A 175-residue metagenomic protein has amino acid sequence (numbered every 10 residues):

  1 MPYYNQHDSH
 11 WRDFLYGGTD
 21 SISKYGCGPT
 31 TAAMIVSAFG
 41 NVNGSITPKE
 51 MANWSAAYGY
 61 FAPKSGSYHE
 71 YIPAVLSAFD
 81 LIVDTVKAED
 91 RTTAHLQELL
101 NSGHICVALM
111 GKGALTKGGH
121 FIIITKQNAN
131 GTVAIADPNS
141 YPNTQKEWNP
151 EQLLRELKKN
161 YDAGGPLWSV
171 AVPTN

Functional and structural regions predicted by a protein language model:
M1, Q127-N175: Noncatalytic regulatory segments and standalone regulatory/sensor domains
M1-P63, K146-E147: Active-site-adjacent structural segments surrounding the nucleophilic cysteine of cysteine proteases and isopeptidases
S9-W11, M34, N41-V42, Y58-F61 (+5 more regions): Solvent-exposed loop/turn segments at secondary-structure junctions within structured extracellular/periplasmic domains
S23, G28-A32, T47, Y68-V75 (+3 more regions): Stable alpha-helical elements in mature extracytoplasmic
T31, I35, F39-G40, G59 (+5 more regions): Sec/Tat-exported extracytoplasmic proteins
S55-T85: Mid-length scaffold segments of soluble, non-membrane domains
K64-E70, L115-H120, T144: Extracytoplasmic/secreted cell-surface and envelope-processing proteins
T85-A136: Active-site-adjacent substructure of cysteine-protease-like catalytic cores
